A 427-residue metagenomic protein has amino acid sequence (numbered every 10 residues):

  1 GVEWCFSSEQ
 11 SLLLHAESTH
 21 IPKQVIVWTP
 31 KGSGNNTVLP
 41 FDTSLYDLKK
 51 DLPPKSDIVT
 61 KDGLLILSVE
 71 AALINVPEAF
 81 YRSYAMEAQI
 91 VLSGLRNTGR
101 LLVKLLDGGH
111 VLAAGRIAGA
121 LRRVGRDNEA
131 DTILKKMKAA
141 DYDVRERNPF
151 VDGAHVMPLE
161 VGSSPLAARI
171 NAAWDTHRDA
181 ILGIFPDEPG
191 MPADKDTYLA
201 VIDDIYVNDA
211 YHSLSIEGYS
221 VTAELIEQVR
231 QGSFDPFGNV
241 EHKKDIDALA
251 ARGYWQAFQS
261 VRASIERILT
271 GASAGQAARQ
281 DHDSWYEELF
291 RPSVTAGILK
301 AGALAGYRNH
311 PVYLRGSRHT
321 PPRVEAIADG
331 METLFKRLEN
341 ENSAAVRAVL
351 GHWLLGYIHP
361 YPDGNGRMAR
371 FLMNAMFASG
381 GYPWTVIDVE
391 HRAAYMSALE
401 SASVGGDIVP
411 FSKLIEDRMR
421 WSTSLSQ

Functional and structural regions predicted by a protein language model:
G1-Q427: FIC/Doc superfamily catalytic core
